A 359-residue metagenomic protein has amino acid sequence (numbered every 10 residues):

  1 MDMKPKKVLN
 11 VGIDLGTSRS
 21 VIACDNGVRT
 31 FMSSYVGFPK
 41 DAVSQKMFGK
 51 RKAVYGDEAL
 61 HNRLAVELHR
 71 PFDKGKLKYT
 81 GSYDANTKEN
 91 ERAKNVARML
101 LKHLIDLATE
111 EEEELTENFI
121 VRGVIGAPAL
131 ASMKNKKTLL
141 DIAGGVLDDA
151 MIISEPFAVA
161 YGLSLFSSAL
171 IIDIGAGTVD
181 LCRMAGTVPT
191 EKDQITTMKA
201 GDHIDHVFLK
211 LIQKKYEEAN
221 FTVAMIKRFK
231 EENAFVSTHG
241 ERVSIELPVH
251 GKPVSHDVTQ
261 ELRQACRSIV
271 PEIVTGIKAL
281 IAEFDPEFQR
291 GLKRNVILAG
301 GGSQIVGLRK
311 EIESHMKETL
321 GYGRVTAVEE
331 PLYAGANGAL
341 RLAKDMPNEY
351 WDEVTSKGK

Functional and structural regions predicted by a protein language model:
D2-F31, L163-E191, F208, S237 (+1 more regions): Gly/Thr-rich phosphate-binding beta-strand-loop-beta motif of the actin/hexokinase/Hsp70
M3, E91-M99, M151, A158-G162 (+1 more regions): Helical "lid/coupling" subdomains associated with nucleotide-phosphate turnover
D14, S20, V36, L101 (+6 more regions): Residue-level signature of catalytic and energy-coupling elements of molecular machines, predominantly ATP/GTP-dependent
T17-V124, I273-G276: Conserved phosphate-binding loops in N-terminal lobes of ATP-dependent enzymes of the actin/Hsp70/sugar-kinase
F38-A59, R63, A185-V270, P286-N295: Phosphate-binding glycine-rich/basic clefts of nucleotide- and phosphate-handling proteins, predominantly
A93-R98, D106-Y161: Glycine-rich phosphate-binding loop and adjoining helix at the ATP-binding site of ATP-dependent phosphoryl-transfer
L104-V121, K215-T222, I277-N295: Phosphate/pyrophosphate-binding loops at sites that engage ATP/ADP/AMP, CoA/4′-phosphopantetheine, polyphosphate
D141-Y216, A339: Small-residue (GG/TT-enriched) beta-loop-alpha framework at ligand/catalytic clefts
